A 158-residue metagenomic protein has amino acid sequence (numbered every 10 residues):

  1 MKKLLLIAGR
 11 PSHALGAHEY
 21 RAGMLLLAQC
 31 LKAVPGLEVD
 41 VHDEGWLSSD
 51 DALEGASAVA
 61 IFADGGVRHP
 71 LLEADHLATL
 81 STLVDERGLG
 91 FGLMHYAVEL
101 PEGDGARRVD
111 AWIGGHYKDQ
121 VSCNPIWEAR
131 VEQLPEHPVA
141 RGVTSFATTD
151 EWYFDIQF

Functional and structural regions predicted by a protein language model:
M1-K3: Extreme N-terminal starter segment of soluble prokaryotic enzymes
L5-I7, S12-P101: Helical hinge/lid and interdomain linker segments adjacent to catalytic or ligand-binding clefts that mediate domain
P35-V39, Y117, A147: Secondary-structure boundary/capping signal
H42, P138-F158: C-terminal and late-domain segments of enzyme folds
G66-S145: A glycine-rich, often tryptophan-bearing local segment used as a flexible ligand/cofactor-contacting loop or short
